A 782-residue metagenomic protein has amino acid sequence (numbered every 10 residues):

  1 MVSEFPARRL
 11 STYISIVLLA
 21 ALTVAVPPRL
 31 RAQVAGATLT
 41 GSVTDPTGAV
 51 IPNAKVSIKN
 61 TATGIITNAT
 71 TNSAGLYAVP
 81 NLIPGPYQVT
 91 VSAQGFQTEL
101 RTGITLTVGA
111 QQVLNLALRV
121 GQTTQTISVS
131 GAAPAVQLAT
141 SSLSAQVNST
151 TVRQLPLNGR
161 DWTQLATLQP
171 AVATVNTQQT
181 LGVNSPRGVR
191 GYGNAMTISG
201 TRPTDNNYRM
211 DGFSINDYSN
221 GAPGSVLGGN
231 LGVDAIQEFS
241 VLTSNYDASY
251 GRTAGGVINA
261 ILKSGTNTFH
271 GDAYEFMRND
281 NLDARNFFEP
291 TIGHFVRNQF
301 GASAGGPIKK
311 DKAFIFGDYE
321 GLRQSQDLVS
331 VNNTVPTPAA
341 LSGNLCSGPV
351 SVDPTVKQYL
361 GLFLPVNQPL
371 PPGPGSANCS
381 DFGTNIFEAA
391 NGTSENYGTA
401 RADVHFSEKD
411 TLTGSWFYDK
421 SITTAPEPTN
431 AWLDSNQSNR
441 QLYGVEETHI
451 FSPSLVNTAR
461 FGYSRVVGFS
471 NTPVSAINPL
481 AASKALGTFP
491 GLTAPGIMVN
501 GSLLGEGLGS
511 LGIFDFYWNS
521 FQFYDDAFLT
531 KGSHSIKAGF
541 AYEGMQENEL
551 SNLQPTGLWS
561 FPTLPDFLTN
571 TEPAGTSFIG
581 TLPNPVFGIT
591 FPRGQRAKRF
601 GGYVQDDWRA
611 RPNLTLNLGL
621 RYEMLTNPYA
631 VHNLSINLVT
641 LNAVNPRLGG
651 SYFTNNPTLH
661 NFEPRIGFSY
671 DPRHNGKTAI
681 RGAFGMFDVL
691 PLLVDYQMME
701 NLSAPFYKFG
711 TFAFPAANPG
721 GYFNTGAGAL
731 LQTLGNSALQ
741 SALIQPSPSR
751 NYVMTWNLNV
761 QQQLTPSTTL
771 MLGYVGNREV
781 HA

Functional and structural regions predicted by a protein language model:
V2-N148: Periplasm-facing N-terminal accessory domains of Gram-negative outer-membrane beta-barrel systems
I65, I422, G487-P490, G509-G512 (+2 more regions): Signature of Gram-negative outer-membrane beta-barrel scaffolds
Q125, P134-A248, R252-V257, L262-E446 (+5 more regions): Acidic, glycine-rich flexible loop segments
G131, A273-N279, G317-G321, G414-Y418 (+5 more regions): Transmembrane beta-barrel strands of outer-membrane/channel proteins
W162, V175, A481-A482, T488-M498 (+2 more regions): Solvent-exposed loop/turn elements at secondary-structure boundaries
I198, A260, A302-G306, A400-V404 (+7 more regions): Residues on the lipid-exposed face of transmembrane beta-strands in outer-membrane beta-barrel proteins
G224-S225, F287-P290, T384-E388, P428-L433 (+7 more regions): Extracellular loop and loop/strand-boundary signature of outer-membrane beta-barrel proteins
S264-G265, I308-K310, V404-E408, H449-L455 (+9 more regions): Outer-membrane beta-barrel strand-turn architecture
